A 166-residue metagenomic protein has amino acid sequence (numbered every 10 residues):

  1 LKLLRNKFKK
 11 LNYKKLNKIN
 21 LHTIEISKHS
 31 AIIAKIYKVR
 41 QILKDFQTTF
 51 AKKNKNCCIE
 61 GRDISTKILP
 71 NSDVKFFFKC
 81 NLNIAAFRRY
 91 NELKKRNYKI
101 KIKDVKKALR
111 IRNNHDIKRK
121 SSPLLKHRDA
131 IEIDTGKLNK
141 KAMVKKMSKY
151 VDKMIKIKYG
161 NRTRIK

Functional and structural regions predicted by a protein language model:
L1-K2, K99, K107-I111, G160-K166: Disordered, low-complexity tails and leader-like regions
L1-N56, D63, F87, D104-K120 (+1 more regions): ATP-dependent small-molecule kinase phosphotransfer cores that center on conserved nucleotide phosphate-binding segments
N17-L21, S27-K28, D45, Y90-R96 (+1 more regions): NTP-dependent small-molecule kinase module
K52-N54, P70-S72, K126-R128: Short loop/turn elements that form and flank the Walker-type P-loop nucleotide-binding site in RecA-like NTPase cores
C57, D73-F77, A130-E132: Short, well-ordered beta-strand core segments
I59-K67, K106, S122-A130: Glycine/charge-rich, flexible interdomain linkers and switch-proximal surface loops that mediate coupling
D63-S65, N81-N83, L138: Short glycine-rich anion-binding loops that position phosphate/pyrophosphate groups of nucleotides and phosphorylated
P70-N91, I100-R110: Conserved phosphate-donor/acceptor-positioning beta-strand/loop module used by diverse small-molecule
